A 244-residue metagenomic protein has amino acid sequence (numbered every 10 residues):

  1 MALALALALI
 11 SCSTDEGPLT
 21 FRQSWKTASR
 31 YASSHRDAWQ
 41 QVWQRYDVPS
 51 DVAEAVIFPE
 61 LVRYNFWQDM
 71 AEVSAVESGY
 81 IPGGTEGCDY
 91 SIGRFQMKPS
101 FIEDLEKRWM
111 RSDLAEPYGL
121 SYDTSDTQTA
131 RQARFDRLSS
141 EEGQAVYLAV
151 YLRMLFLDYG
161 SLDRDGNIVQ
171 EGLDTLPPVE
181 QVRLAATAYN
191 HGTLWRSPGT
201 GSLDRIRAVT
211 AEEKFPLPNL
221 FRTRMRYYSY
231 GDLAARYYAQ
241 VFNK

Functional and structural regions predicted by a protein language model:
A2-A8: Bacterial N-terminal signal peptides
L7, D51, I92, G143 (+1 more regions): Generic structural microfeature
C12-D15, D37, Q44, D104-K244: Non-catalytic cell-wall polysaccharide-engagement segments
S13-Y90, E142, V146, Y159-L176: Export/targeting segments at the very N-terminus of extracytoplasmic proteins
A55, G93-Q96, A188: Structural recognition of the beta-strand scaffold that forms the well-ordered cores of secreted hydrolase catalytic
E60-Y64, F101, Y189-T193: Alpha-helical transition-metal enzyme core signature, strongest for iron centers
G87-Q96, S100-D104: Electropositive, surface-exposed helix/loop patches at the edges of structured domains that serve as adaptable
